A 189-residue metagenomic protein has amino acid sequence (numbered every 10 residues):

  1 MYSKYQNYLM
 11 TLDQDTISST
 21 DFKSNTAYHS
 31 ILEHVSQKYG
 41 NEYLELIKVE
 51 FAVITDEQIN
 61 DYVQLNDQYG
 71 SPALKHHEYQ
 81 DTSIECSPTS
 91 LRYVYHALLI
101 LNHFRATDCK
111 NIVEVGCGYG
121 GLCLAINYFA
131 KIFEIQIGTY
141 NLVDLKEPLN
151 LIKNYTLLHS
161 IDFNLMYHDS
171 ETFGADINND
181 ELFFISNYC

Functional and structural regions predicted by a protein language model:
Q6-T107: Conserved Class I S-adenosyl-L-methionine-dependent methyltransferase catalytic core
D108-G118: Conserved class I S-adenosyl-L-methionine
G118-G120, K146-N150, C189: Short, solvent-exposed loop/turn segments at secondary-structure junctions
Y119-I135: Conserved SAM-binding loop of SAM-dependent methyltransferases across substrates and taxa, primarily the Class I
I135-D162: Class I SAM-dependent methyltransferase SAM/SAH-binding core
N154-L182: S-adenosyl-L-methionine
L182-C189: A short SAM/SAH-binding and catalytic strip from SAM-dependent methyltransferases
